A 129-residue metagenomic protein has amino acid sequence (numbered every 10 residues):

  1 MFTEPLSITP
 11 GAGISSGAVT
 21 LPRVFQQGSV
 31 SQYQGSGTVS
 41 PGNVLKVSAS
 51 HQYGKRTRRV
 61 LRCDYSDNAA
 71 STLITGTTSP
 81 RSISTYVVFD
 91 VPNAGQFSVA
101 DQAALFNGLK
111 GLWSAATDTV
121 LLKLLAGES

Functional and structural regions predicted by a protein language model:
M1-S129: Signature of extracytoplasmic/envelope-associated structural regions
